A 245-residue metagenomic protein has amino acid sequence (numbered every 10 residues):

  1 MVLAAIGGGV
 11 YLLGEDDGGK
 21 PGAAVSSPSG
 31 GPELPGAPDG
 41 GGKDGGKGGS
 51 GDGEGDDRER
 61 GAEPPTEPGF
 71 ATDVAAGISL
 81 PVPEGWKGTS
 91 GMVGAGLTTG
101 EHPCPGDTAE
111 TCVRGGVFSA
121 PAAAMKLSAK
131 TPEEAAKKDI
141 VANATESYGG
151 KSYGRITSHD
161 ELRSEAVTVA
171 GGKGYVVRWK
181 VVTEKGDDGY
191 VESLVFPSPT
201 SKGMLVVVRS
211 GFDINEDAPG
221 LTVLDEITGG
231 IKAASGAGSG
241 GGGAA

Functional and structural regions predicted by a protein language model:
M1-G45: Hydrophobic single-pass membrane-targeting/anchoring helices
G49-A245: Solvent-exposed, non-transmembrane segments of extracytoplasmic/periplasmic domains
